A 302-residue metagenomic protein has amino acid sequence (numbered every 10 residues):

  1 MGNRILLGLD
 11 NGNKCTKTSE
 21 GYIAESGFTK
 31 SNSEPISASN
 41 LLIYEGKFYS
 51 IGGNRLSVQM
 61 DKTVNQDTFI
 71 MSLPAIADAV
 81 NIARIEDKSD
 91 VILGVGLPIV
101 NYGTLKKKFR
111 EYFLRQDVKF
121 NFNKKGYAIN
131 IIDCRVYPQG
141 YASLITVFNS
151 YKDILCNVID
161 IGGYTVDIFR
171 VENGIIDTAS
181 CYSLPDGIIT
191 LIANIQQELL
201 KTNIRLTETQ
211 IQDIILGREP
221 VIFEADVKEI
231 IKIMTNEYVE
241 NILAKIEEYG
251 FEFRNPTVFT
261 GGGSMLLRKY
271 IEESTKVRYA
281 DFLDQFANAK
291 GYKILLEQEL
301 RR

Functional and structural regions predicted by a protein language model:
M1-N157, I175-T190, T209-R302: Nucleotide/phosphate-binding catalytic cleft detector across ATP-hydrolyzing and phosphate-transferring enzymes
I161-D167: Ser/Thr-glycine-rich phosphate-binding loops at phosphate-binding pockets of nucleotides, nucleotide cofactors
I168-N173: PRPP/pyrophosphate-binding module of the type I phosphoribosyltransferase fold
E198: A contiguous pocket-lining binding segment that forms or flanks enzyme active sites
N203-L206: Short, basic interhelical loop/turn and adjoining N-cap of the next helix at nucleic-acid- or acidic-partner-contacting
